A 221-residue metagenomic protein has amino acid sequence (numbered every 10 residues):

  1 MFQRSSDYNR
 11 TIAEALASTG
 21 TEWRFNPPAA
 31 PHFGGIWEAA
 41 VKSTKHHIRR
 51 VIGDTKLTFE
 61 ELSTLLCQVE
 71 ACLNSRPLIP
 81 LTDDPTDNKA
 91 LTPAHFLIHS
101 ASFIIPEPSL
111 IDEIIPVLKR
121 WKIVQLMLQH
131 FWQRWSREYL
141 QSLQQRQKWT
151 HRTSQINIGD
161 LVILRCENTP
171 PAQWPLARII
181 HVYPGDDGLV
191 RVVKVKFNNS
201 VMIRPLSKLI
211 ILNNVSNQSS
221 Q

Functional and structural regions predicted by a protein language model:
F2-T11: Acidic, Ser/Thr-rich peripheral helices and adjacent loops at domain boundaries
R10-A17, V51-D54, S100-A101, V190-V192 (+2 more regions): Short, surface-exposed, polar/charged, turn-prone segments marking secondary-structure boundaries
E14-Q173: Domain-scale segment recognizer with a strong primary affinity for retroviral/LTR-retrotransposon integrase
N168, Y183-G185: Short proline/glycine-enriched turn/loop segments at secondary-structure junctions
W174-V182: Short beta-strand-centered aromatic/proline hotspots
D186-Q221: Intrinsically disordered, low-complexity linker and terminal regions at domain boundaries
